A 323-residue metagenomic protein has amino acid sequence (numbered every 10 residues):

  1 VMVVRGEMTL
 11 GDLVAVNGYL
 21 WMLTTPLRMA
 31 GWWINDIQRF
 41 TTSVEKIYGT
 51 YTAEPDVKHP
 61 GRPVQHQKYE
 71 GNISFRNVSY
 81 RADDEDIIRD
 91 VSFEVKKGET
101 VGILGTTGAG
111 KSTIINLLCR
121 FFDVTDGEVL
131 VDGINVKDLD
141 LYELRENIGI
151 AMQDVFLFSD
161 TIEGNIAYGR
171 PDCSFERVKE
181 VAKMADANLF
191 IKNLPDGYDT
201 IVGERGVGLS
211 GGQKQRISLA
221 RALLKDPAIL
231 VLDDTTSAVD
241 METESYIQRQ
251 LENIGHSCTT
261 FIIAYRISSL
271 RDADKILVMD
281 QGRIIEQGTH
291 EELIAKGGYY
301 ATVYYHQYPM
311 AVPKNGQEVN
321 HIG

Functional and structural regions predicted by a protein language model:
V1-N17, I73: A hydrophobic transmembrane-helix motif
G6, A53-D56, D196: Flexible, glycine-biased helix-capping/connector loops in cytosolic signal-transduction modules
D12, Y19, P26, D36 (+1 more regions): DHp/HisKA histidine-phosphotransfer helix
N17, T24, T41, R145 (+1 more regions): Conserved catalytic core of two-component sensor histidine kinases
M22-T50: Cytosolic ends of transmembrane helices, especially the final helix of ABC transmembrane type-1 domains
G49, D56, A167: Conserved E/DxxT/N motif and adjacent residues on the DHp alpha2 helix of HisKA-family sensor histidine kinases
P60, H66-G323: ABC-type nucleotide-binding domain
